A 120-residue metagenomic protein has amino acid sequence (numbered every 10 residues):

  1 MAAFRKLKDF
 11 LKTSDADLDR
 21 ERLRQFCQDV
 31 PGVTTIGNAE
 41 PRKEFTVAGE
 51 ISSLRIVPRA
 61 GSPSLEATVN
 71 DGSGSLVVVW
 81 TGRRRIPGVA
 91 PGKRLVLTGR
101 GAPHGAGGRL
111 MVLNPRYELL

Functional and structural regions predicted by a protein language model:
M1-A48, S52-P58, A90, R109-L120: OB/S1-fold single-stranded nucleic-acid-binding modules and their adjacent gly/ser/pro-rich low-complexity linkers
E40, R83-T98: Short nucleic-acid-contacting surface segments enriched for D/E, G, S/T with interspersed K/R
F45-V47, L65, L95: Hydrophobic core residues within well-ordered beta-strands of beta-rich domains
E50, R100-G101: Short, surface-exposed secondary-structure boundary micro-motifs
L54, P58-V78: OB-fold (S1/OB) nucleic-acid-binding surfaces
D71-S73, G82-R84, K93, N114-R116: A short beta-strand motif that forms part of the nucleic acid-binding face of small beta-barrel RNA-binding folds
V78-W80, G99, N114: Residue-level recognition of conserved beta-strand positions in structured domain cores
G105-A106: Beta-rich strand-turn-strand
